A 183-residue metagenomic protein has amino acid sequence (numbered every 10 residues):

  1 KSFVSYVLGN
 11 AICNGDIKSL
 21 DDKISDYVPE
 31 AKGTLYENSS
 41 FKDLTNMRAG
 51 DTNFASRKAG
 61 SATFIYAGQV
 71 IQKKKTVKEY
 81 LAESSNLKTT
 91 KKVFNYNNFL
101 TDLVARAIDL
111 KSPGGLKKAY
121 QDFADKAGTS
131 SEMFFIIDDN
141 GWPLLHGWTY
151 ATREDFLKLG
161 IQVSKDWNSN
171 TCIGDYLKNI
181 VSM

Functional and structural regions predicted by a protein language model:
K1-L20, L44, V104-I108, L159-Q162: Active-site SXXK
S2, K18, L35-N38, I71-K75 (+3 more regions): Soluble non-cytosolic domains of exported or imported proteins
S5, A82-S84, K88-K91, F99-T101: Acidic/His-rich structured neighborhood in mature extracellular/periplasmic domains
G9, A55-A59: Short, solvent-exposed loop/turn and secondary-structure capping segments
N14-T52, A82-N86, L110-A151: Active-site helix/loop module of the DD-peptidase/beta-lactamase fold, centered on the serine-lysine SxxK catalytic
A62-N86: Amphipathic alpha-helical interface segments
T90-N95, A105-I108: Short beta-strand->loop
P113-S131, T149, R153-M183: Conserved active-site loop region of the serine DD-peptidase/beta-lactamase
